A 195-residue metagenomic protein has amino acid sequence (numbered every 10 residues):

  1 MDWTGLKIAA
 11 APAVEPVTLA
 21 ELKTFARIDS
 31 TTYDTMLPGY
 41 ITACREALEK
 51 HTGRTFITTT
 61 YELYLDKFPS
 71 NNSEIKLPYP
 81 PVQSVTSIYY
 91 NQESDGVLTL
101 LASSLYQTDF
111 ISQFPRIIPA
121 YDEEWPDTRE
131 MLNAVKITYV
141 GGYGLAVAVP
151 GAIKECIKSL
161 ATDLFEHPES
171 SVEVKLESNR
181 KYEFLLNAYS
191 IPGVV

Functional and structural regions predicted by a protein language model:
M1-V195: Divalent metal-cofactor coordination and adjacent catalytic microenvironments
